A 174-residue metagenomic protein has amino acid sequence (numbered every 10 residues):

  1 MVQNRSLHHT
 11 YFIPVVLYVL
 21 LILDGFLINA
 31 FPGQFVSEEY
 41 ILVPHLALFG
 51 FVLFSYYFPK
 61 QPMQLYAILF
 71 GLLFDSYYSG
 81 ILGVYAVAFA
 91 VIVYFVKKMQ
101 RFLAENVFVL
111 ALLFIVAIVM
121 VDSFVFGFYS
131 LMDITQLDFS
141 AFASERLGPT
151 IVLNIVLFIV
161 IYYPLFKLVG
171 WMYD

Functional and structural regions predicted by a protein language model:
M1-D174: Terminal, non-globular segments
